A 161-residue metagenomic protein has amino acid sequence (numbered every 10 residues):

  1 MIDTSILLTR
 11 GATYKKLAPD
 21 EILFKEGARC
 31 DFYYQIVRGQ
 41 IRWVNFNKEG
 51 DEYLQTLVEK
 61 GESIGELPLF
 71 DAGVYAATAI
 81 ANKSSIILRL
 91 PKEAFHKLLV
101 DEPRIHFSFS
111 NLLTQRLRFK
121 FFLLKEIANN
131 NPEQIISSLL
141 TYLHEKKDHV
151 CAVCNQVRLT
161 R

Functional and structural regions predicted by a protein language model:
M1-P19: Short proline/glycine- and basic residue-enriched helix-capping loop/turn segments at helix->loop/beta transitions
L7, E21-K83: Cyclic nucleotide-binding regulatory domains
T9, A28, S84, K125 (+1 more regions): Generic anion/oxyanion-binding catalytic loop in active/binding sites
R10, Q55-T114, R118: Cyclic-nucleotide recognition modules
Y14-K16, Q40, E52, R89: Generic alpha-helical hydrophobic packing signal
V100, I105-R161: Polybasic "coupling" helices that flank or enter modular domains
